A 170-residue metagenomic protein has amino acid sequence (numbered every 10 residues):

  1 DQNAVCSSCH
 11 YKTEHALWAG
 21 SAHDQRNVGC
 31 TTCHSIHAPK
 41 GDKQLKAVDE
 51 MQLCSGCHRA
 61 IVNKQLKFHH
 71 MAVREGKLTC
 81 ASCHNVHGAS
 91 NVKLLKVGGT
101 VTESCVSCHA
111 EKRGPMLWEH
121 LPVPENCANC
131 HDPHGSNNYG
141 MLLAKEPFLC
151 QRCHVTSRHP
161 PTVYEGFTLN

Functional and structural regions predicted by a protein language model:
D1-N170: Short sequence/structural segments immediately N-terminal
